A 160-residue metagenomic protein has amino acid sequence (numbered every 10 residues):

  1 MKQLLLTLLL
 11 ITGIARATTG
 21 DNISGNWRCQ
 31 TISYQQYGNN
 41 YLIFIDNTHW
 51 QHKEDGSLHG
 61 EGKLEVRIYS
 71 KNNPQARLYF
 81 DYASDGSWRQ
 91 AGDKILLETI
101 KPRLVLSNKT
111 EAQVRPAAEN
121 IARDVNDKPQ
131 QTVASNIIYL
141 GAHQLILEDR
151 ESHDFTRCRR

Functional and structural regions predicted by a protein language model:
M1-K2: N-terminal hydrophobic targeting signals that begin at the initiator methionine
L5-A17: Hydrophobic h-region of N-terminal signal peptides that target proteins for export in Gram-negative bacteria
R16-D85, R89-A91, L96-R160: Lipid interaction determinants
